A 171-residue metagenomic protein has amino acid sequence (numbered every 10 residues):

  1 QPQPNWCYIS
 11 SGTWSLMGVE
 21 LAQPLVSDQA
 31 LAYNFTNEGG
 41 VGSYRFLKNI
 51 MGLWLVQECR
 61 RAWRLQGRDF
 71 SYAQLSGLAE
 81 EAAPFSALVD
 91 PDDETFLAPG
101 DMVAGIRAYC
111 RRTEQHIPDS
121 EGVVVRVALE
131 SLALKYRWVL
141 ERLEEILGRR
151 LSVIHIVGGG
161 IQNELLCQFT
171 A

Functional and structural regions predicted by a protein language model:
Q1-I154, Q162-A171: Active-site core segments that coordinate phosphate-bearing ligands/cofactors across diverse enzyme families
G158: Small/polar loops that bind or transfer phosphate-bearing groups
